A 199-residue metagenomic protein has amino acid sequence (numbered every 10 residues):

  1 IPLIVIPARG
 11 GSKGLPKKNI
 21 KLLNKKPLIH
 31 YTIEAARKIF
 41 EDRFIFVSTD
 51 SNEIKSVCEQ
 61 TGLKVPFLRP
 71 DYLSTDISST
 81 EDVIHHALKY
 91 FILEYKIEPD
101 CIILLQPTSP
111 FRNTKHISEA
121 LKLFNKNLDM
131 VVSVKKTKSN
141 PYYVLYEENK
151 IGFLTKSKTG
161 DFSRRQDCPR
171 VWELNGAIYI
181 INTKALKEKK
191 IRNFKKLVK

Functional and structural regions predicted by a protein language model:
I1-P16: N-terminal nucleotide-binding beta1-loop-alpha1 segment
I4, I45-V47, M130: Hydrophobic/aromatic residues located in beta-strands of well-ordered beta-sheets within soluble catalytic
K26, T49-N52: Residues in the short beta-alpha loop(s) of Rossmann-like NAD(P)-binding domains
L28-F44, S56: A short, N-terminal amphipathic alpha-helix
D42, I97-P99, N127-D129: Short, high-confidence coil segments that cap the C-terminus of an alpha-helix and link into the following beta-strand
N52-C101, R112-K115, E119: Short phosphate-binding loop-to-helix
D82, S109-V198: Conserved core of the sugar-phosphate nucleotidyltransferase
